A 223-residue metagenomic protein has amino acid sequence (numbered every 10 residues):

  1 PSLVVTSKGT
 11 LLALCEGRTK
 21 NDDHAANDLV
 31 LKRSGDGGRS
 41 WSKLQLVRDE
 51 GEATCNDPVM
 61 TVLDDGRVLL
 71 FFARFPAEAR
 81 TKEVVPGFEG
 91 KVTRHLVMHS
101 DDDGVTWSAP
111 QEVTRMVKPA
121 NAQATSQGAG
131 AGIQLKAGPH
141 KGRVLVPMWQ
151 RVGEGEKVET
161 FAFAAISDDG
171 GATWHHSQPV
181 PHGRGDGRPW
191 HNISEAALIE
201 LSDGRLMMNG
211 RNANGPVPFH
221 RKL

Functional and structural regions predicted by a protein language model:
P1-L223: Asp-box/BNR beta-propeller blade signature and adjacent active/binding-site loops in extracellular glycan-interacting
